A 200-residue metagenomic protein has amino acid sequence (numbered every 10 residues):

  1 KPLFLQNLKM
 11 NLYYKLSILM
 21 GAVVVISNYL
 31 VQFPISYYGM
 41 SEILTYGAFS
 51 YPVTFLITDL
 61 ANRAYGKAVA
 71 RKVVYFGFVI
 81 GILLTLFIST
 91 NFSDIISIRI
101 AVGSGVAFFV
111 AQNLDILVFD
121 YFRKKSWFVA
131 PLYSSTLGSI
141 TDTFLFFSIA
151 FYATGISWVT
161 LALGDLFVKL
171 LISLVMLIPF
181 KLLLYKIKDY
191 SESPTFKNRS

Functional and structural regions predicted by a protein language model:
L5-R63: Hydrophobic transmembrane alpha-helices
V24, F78-G81, S139: Residue-level recognition of pore/gate-forming positions within transmembrane alpha-helices of multi-pass
V24-Q32, L84-F92, F146, A150 (+1 more regions): Structural signal for membrane-spanning alpha-helices in multi-pass inner-membrane proteins, emphasizing helix cores
Q32-S41, N91-I96, G155-L161: Membrane-interface helix termini and inter-helical loops of multi-pass transporters
L56-K67, I116-R123: C-terminal ends of transmembrane helices
V69-V79, S126, A130-P131: Cytoplasmic-side transmembrane-helix entry/capping segments in multi-pass membrane proteins
I80-F108: Helix-adjacent hinge/juxtasegments
I98-R199: Membrane-embedded alpha-helical hairpins and interfacial helices in multi-pass inner-membrane proteins
